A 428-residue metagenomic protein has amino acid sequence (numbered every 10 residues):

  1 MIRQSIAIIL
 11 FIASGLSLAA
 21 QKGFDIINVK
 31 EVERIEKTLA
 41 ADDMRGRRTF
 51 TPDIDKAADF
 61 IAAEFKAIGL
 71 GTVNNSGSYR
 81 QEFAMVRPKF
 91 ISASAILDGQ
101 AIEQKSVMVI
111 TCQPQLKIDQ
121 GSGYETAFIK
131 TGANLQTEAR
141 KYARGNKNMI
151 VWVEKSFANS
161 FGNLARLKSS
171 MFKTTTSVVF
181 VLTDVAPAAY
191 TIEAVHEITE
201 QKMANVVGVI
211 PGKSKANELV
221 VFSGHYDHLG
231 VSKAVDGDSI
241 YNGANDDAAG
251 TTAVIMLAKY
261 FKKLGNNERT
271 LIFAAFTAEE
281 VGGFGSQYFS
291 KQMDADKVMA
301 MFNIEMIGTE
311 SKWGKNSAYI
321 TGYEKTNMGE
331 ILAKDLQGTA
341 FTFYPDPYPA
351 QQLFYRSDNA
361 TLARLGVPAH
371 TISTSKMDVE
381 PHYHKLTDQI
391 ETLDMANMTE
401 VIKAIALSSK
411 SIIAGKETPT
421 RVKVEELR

Functional and structural regions predicted by a protein language model:
M1-I26: Bacterial Sec-dependent N-terminal signal peptides
L18-A57, I61-T72, I210-G212, N217-L219 (+1 more regions): N-terminal hydrophobic or amphipathic helices/low-complexity stretches enriched in small/hydrophobic/Pro/Gly
K22-I26, D42-P52, A67, Y79-E82 (+7 more regions): Second-shell loop/turn segments in exported
R45-G145: Noncatalytic luminal/extracellular "stalk/propeptide" segments of secretory-pathway proteins
Q104-I150, N217, S223-A253, L257-K263: Active-site metal-coordination/substrate-binding segment of hydrolases, especially metallo-dependent peptidases
A158-G243, M256-K259, K263, E268: Soluble metallo-hydrolase cores and metallopeptidase-like ectodomains found primarily in the secretory/periplasmic
N266, F276-D378, E417-T420: Metal-dependent peptidase/peptidase-like ectodomains
V379-R428: His/Asp/Glu-rich mid-to-C-terminal helical/loop segments that flank catalytic regions of hydrolases
